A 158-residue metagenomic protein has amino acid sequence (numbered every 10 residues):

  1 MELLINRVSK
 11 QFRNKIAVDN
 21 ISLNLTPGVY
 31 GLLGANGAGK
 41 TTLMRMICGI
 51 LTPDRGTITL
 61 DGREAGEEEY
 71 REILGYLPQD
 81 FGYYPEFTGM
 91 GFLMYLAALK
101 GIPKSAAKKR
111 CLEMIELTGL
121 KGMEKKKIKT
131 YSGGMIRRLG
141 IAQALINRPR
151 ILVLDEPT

Functional and structural regions predicted by a protein language model:
C48: Helix-to-loop junction immediately C-terminal to a conserved catalytic motif
G56-Y70: Conserved ABC transporter NBD signature motif
M94, A98, S105-M123: Conserved ABC ATPase "signature" region
K127-Y131: Conserved ABC ATPase signature
R148: Conserved catalytic motifs of ABC-family nucleotide-binding domains
L152-D155: Catalytic Walker B motif of ABC-type/P-loop ATPase nucleotide-binding domains
